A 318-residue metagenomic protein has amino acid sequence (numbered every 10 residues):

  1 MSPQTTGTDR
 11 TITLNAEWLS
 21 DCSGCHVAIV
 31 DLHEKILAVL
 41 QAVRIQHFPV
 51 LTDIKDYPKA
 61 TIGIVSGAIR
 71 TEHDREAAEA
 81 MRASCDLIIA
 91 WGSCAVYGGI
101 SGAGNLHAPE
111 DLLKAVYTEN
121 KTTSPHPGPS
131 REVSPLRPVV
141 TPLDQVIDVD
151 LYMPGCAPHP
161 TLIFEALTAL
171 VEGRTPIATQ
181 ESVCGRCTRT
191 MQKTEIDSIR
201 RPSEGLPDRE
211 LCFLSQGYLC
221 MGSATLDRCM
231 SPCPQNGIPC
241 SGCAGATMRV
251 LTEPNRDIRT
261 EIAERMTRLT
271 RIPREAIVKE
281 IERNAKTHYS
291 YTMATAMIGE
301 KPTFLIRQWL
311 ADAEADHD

Functional and structural regions predicted by a protein language model:
M1-I64, H73-R75, E79-L87, E110-M153 (+1 more regions): Iron-sulfur (Fe-S) cluster-binding modules
G67-I69, S93: Short glycine-/small-residue-rich Rossmann-like dinucleotide-binding loops
T71-E72, Y97: Short glycine-rich, flexible loops that bind phosphorylated cofactors or substrates
I89-W91: Active-site neighborhood of phospho(di)ester-bond hydrolases with catalytic His/Asp-centered motifs
S93-C94, R189: Histidine- and/or cysteine-centered catalytic micro-motif in compact active-site loops
C94-S101: Short gly/pro/ser/thr-enriched loop/turn and capping motifs at secondary-structure boundaries
N105-P109: Short, hinge-like loop/turn segments at secondary-structure boundaries
